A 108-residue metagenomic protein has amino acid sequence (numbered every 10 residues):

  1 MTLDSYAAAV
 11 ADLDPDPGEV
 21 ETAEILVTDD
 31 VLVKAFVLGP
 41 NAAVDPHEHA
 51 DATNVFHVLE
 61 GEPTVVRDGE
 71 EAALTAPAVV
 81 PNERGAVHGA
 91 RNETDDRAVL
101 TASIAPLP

Functional and structural regions predicted by a protein language model:
M1-K34: A short, N-terminal "cap"/entry segment at the start of jelly-roll beta-barrel domains of the cupin/DSBH fold
I25, A35-V37, V55, V79-P81: Conserved hydrophobic/aromatic beta-strand scaffold that supports enzyme active sites
K34-H49: Conserved short histidine dyad/triad with adjacent acidic residue
H49-A50, T94: Short glycine/proline-enriched turns and hinge-like loops at secondary-structure junctions
D51-D68: Glycine- and acidic-residue-biased ligand/ion/polar-headgroup-sensing regions
G69-G85: Short acidic-glycine-tyrosine-enriched beta hairpin
R84-P108: Ligand-binding loop in jelly-roll beta-barrel domains
